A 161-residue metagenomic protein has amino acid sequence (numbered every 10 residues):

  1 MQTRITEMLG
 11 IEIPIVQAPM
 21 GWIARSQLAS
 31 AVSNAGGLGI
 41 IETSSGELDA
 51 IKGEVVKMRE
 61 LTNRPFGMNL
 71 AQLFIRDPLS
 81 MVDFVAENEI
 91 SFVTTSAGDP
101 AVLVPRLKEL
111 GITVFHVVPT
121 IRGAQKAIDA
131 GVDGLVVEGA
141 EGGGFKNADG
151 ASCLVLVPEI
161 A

Functional and structural regions predicted by a protein language model:
M1-A161: Active-site entrance/lid segments in N-terminal catalytic domains of soluble metabolic enzymes
